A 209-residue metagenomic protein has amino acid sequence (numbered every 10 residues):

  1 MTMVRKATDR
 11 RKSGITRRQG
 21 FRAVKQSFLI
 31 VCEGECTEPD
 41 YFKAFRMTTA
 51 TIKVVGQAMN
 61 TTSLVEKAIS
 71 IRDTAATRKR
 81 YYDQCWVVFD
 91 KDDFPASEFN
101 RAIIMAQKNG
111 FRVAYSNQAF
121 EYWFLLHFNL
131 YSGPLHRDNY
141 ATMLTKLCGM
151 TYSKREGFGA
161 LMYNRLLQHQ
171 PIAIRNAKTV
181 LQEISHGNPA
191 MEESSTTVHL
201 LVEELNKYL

Functional and structural regions predicted by a protein language model:
M1-L29, E38-P39, K43-V55, T74-W86 (+1 more regions): C-terminal accessory helical subdomains adjacent to catalytic cores in phosphodiester- and nucleotide-handling enzymes
E33-E35: Helix N-cap/beta->alpha junction signal
Q57-A75: A broadly used, surface-exposed interaction patch
